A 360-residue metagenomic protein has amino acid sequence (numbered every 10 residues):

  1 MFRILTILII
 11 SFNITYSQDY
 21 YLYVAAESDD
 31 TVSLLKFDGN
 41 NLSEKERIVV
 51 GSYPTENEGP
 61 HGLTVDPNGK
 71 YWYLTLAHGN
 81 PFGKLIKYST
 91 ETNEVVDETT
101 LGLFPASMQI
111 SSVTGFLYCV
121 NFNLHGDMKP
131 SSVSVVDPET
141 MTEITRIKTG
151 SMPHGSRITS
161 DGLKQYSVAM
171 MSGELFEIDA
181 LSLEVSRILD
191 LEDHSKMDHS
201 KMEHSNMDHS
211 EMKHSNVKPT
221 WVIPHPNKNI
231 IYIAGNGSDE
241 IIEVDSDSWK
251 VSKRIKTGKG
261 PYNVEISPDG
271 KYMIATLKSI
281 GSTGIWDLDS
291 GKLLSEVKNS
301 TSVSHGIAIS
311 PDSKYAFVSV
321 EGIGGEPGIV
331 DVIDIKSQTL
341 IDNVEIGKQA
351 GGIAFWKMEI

Functional and structural regions predicted by a protein language model:
F2-N13: Sec-dependent N-terminal signal peptides
S17-I360: Predominantly soluble domains enriched in secretory-pathway, periplasmic, or organellar proteins
